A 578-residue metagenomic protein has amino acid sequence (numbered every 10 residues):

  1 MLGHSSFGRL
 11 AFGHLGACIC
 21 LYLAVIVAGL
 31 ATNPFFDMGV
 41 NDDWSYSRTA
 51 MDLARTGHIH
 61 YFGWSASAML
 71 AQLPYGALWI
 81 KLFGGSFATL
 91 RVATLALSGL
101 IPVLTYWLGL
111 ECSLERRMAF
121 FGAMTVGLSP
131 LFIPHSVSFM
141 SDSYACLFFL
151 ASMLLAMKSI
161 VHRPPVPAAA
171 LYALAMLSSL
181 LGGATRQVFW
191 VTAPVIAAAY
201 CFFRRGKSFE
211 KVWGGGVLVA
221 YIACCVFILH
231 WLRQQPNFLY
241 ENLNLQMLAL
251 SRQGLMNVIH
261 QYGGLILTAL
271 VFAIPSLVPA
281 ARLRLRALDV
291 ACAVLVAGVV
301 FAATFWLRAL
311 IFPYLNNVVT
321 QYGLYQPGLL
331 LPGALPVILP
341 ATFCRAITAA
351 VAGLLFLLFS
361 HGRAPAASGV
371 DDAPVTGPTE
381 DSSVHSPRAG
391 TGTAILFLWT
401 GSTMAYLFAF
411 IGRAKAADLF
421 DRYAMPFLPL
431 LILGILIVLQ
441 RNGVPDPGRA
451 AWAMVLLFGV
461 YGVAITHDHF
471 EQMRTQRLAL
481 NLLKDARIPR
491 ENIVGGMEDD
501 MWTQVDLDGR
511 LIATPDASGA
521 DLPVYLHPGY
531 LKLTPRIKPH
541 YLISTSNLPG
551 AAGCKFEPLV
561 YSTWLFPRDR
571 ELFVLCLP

Functional and structural regions predicted by a protein language model:
Y22-V25, G122-P130, P134, L154 (+2 more regions): Short helix- or helix-capping micro-motifs that position conserved polar/aromatic residues at function-defining sites
A31-N41, A54-A96, T185: Membrane-proximal lumenal/periplasmic loop motifs of glycosylation machinery
N41, S65, P134-A145, V188 (+1 more regions): Short acidic/glycine- and proline-prone juxtamembrane loop motifs at membrane-interface regions of multi-pass membrane
V92-S113, A151-L155: Transmembrane-helix motifs of polytopic, lipid-linked glycan transferases
E111-S113, S152-L171, Y200-G206, L439: Membrane-interface transmembrane helices that cradle and orient dolichyl/undecaprenyl
A173, L177, L218-I222, L288-F301 (+2 more regions): Signature aromatic-anchored transmembrane alpha helix within multi-pass, membrane-resident enzymes that catalyze glycan
G183, F189, A193-P194, A198-A350 (+1 more regions): Membrane-lumen/periplasm interface segments of specific transmembrane helices in polyprenyl phosphate-linked
V319-G333, A417-D418, A450-Y530, T534-L542 (+1 more regions): Membrane-embedded, lumen/periplasm-facing catalytic core of multi-pass transferases that use lipid-linked donors
